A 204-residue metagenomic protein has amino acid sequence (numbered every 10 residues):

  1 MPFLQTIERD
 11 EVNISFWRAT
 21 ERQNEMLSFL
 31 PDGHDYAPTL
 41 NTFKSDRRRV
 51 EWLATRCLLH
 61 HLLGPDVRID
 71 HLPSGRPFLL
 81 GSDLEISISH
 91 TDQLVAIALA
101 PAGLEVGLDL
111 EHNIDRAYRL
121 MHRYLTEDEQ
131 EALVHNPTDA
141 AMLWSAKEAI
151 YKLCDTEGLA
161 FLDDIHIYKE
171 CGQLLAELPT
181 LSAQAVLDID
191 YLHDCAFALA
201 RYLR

Functional and structural regions predicted by a protein language model:
M1-R204: Core catalytic alpha/beta fold that binds nucleotide/phospho-ligands
